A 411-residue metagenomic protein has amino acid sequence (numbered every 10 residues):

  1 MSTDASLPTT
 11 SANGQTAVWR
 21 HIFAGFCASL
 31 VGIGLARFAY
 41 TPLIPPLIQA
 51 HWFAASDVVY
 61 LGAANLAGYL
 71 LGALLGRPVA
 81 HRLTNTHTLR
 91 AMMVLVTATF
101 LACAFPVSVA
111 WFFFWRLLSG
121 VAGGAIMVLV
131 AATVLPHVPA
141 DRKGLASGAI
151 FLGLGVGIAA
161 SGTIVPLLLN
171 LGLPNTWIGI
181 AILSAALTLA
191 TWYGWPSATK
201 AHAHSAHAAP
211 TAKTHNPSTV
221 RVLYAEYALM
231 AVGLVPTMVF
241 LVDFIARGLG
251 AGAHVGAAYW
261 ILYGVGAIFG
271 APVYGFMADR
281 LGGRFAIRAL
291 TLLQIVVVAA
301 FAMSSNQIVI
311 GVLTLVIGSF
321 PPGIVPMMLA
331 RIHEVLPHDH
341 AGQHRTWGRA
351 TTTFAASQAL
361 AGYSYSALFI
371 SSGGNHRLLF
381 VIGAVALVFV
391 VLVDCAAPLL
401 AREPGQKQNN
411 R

Functional and structural regions predicted by a protein language model:
T41, V220-I261, A271: Extracytoplasmic gate region of multi-pass secondary transporters
W52, T84, F105-W111, G250 (+2 more regions): Helix-breaking motifs and short loop linkers at transmembrane-helix boundaries and internal kinks in secondary membrane
A110-S119, I308-V316: Paired small-residue
W115-G153: Cytoplasmic helix-loop-helix junction between adjacent transmembrane helices in 12-TM secondary transporters
A125-V138, G323-P337: Intracellular juxtamembrane helix-capping segments at the cytosolic ends of symmetry-related transmembrane helices
G148-P196: Helix-loop-helix hairpin linking two adjacent transmembrane segments in secondary transporters
L167-I182, A367-A386: A membrane-interface helix-boundary motif in multi-pass transporters
H340-S372: A late C-terminal transmembrane helix in Major Facilitator Superfamily
